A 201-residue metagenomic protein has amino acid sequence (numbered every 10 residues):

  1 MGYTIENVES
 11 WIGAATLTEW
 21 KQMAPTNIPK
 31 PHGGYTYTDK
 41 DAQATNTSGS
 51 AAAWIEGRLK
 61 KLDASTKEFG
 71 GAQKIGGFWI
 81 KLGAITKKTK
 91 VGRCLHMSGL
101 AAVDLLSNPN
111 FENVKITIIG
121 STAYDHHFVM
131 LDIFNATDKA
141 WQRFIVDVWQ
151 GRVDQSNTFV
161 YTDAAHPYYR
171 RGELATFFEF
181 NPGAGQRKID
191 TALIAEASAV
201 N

Functional and structural regions predicted by a protein language model:
M1-N201: A structural boundary/capping signal
